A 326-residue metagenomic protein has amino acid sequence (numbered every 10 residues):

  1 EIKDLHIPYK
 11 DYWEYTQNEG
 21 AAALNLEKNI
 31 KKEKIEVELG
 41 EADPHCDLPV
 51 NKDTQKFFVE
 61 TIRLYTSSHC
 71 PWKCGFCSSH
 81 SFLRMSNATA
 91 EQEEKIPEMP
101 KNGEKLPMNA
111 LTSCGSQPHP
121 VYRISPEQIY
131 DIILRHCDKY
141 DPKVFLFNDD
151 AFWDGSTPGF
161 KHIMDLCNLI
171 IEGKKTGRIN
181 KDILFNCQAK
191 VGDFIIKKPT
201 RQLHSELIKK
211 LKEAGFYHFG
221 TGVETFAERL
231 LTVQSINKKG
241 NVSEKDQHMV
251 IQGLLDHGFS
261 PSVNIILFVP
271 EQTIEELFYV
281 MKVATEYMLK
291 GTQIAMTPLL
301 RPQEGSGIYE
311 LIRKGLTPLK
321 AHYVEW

Functional and structural regions predicted by a protein language model:
E1-K10: A charged, well-structured terminal subsegment
H6, L146, G220, A295-M296: Residues embedded in well-ordered beta-strands within globular domains across many folds
W13-S260, K282: Radical SAM [4Fe-4S] cluster-binding motif and immediate context
W72, K105-T112, G155-P158, R229-Q234 (+2 more regions): Flexible glycine/acidic-rich beta-alpha junction loops that bind and position SAM and/or redox cofactors in anaerobic
S81, G222, I265-L267, L299: Residue-level recognition of beta-strand->loop/alpha-helix junctions
S243-Q247, K282-M288, L300-G305, P318: C-terminal, active-site-flanking charged/polar segments
E271-T285: Catalytic cores of alpha/beta
